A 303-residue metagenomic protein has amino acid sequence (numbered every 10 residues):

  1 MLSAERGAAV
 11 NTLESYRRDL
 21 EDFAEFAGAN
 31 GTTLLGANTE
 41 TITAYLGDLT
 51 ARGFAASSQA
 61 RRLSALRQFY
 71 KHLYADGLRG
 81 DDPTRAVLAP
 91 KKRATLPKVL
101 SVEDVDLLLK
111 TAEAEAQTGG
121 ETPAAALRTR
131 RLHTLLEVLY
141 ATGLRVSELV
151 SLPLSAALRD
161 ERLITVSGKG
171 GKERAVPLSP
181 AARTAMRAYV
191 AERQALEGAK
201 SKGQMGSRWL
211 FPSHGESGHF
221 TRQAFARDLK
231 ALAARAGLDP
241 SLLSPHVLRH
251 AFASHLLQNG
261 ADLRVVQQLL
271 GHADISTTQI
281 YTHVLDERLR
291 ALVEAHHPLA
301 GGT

Functional and structural regions predicted by a protein language model:
M1-T303: Conserved catalytic core of the tyrosine transesterase superfamily
